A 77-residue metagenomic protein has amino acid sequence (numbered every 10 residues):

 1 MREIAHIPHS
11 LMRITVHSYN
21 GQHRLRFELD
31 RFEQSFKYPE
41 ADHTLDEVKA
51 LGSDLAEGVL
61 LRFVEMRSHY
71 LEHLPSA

Functional and structural regions predicted by a protein language model:
M1-Q22: Short, charged/polar N-terminal "headpieces" of proteins
I4-S10, S35, P39-A41, D54 (+1 more regions): Surface-exposed loop/turn and secondary-structure junction residues enriched for glycine/proline
A5, F27-L29, Y70: Sequence-pattern detector for short linear motifs and compositional/periodic biases rather than a specific fold
H17-H43: A short, structured beta-strand/loop element
A41-A77: Mixed-charge, Lys/Arg-enriched low-complexity segments
